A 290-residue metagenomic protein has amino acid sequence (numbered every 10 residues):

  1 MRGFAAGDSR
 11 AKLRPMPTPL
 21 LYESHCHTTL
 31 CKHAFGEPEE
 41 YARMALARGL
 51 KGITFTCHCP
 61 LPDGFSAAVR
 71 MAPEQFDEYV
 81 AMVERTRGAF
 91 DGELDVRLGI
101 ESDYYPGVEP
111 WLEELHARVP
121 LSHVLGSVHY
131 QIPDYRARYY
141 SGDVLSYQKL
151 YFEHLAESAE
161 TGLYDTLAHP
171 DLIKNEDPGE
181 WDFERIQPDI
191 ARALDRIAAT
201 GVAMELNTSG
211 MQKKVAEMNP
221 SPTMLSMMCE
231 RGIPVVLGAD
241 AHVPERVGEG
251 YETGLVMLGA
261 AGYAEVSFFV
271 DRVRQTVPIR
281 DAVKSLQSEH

Functional and structural regions predicted by a protein language model:
D8-S24, T28, P38, E180-H290: Charged catalytic cores and adjacent phosphate/nucleic-acid-binding surfaces used for phosphate/nucleic-acid chemistry
R10-S102, P106, E176-E184, V243-R246 (+2 more regions): An N-terminally biased module of ancient metal coordination in phosphate/nucleic-acid-related enzymes
Y22-S24, I53-F55, V96-I100, V124-G126 (+3 more regions): Hydrophobic faces of well-ordered beta-strands that scaffold small-molecule active sites in alpha/beta enzyme cores
L46, A117, A159-E160, C229 (+1 more regions): Non-catalytic positions within long, well-ordered alpha-helices that form the structural scaffold/packing of enzyme
K51-G52, S122, D165, A264: Short acidic/polar active-site loop segments enriched in Thr and Asp
S66-T200, A282-H290: Extended substrate/RNA-proximal surfaces in nucleic-acid metabolism proteins
